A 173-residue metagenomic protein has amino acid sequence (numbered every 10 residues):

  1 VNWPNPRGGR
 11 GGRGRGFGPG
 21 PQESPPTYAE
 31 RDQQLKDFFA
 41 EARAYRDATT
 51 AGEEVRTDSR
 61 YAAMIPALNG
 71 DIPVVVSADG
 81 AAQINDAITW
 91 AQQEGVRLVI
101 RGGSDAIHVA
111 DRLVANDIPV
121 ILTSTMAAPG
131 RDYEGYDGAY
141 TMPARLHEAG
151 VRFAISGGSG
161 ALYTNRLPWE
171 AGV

Functional and structural regions predicted by a protein language model:
V1-V99: Polyanionic/metal-chelating signatures
E30, Q34-D37, A63, D86 (+4 more regions): Extracytoplasmic/secreted proteins, especially bacterial periplasmic and envelope-associated proteins
R56-T57, V76-G80, G102-S104, R131-Y140: A general structural motif
P73, Q93, D111-V173: His/Asp/Glu-enriched, well-ordered alpha-helical/loop segment that forms or immediately abuts the divalent-metal
A81-N85, G103-A110, A161-T164: Active-site environment of divalent metal-dependent phosphoester hydrolases
V99-S104, I121: Short internal beta-strands
